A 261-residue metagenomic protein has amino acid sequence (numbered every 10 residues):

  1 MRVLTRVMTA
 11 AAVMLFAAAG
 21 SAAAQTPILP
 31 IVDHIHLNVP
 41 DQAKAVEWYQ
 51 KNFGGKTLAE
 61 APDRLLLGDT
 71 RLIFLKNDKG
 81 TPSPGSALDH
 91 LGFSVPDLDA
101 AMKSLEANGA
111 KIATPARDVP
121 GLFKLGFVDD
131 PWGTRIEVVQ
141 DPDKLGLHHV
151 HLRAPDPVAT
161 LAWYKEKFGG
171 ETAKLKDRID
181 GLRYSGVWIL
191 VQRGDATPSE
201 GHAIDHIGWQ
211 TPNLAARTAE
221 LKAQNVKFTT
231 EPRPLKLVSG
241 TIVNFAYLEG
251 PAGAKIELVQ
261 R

Functional and structural regions predicted by a protein language model:
M1-T5: N-terminal secretory signal peptides that target proteins for export/translocation
V7-A19: Bacterial N-terminal signal peptides
A23-I28, M102, E106-L152, A173-K176 (+5 more regions): Vicinal oxygen chelate
A23-V46, L72, L88-F93, R135-A162 (+3 more regions): N-terminal beta-strand motif that seeds the catalytic metal site of vicinal oxygen chelate
I31-P82: N-terminal, post-signal-peptide region of Sec/Tat-exported proteins
P40-K56, S104-N108, D156-T172, A223: Amphipathic alpha-helical segments
R64-G109: Mid-chain, structured segments of secreted extracytoplasmic proteins
